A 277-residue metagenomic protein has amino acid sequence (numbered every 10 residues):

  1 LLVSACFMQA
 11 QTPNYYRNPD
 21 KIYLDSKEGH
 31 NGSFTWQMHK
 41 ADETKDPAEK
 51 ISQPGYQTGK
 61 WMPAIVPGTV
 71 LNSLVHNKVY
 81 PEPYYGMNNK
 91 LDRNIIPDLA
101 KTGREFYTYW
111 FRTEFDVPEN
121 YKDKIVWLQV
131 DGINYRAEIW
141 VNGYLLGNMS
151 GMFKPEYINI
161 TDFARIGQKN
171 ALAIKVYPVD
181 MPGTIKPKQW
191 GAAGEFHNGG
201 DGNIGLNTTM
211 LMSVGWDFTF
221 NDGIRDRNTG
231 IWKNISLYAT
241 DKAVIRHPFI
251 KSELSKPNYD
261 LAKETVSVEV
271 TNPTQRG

Functional and structural regions predicted by a protein language model:
L1-P13: Bacterial Sec-dependent N-terminal signal peptides
Q11-K50: N-terminal pre-domain segments of enzymes
T12-D20, K40-E43, N77, P83 (+2 more regions): Accessory beta-strand-rich segments of carbohydrate-active enzymes
M38-H39, K50-V79, N228: Predominantly extracellular/luminal regions of secreted and cell-surface proteins, especially disulfide-bonded
S73-T102: Surface-exposed, low-complexity/disordered Ser/Thr/Gly/Pro/Asn-rich loops and linkers
I139-V141, D260-G277: Beta-strand-rich binding/interaction modules
S252-A262: Short, solvent-exposed loop/linker segments at the N-terminal edge of repeated beta-sheet extracellular domains
